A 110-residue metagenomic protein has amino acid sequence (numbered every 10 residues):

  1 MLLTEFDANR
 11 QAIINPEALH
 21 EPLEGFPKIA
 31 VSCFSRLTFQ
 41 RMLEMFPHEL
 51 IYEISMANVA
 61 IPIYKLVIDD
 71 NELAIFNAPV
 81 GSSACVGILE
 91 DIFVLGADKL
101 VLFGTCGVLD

Functional and structural regions predicted by a protein language model:
M1-V101, G107-D110: Accessory terminal and edge-of-domain segments that mediate assembly/interaction and cofactor placement around
